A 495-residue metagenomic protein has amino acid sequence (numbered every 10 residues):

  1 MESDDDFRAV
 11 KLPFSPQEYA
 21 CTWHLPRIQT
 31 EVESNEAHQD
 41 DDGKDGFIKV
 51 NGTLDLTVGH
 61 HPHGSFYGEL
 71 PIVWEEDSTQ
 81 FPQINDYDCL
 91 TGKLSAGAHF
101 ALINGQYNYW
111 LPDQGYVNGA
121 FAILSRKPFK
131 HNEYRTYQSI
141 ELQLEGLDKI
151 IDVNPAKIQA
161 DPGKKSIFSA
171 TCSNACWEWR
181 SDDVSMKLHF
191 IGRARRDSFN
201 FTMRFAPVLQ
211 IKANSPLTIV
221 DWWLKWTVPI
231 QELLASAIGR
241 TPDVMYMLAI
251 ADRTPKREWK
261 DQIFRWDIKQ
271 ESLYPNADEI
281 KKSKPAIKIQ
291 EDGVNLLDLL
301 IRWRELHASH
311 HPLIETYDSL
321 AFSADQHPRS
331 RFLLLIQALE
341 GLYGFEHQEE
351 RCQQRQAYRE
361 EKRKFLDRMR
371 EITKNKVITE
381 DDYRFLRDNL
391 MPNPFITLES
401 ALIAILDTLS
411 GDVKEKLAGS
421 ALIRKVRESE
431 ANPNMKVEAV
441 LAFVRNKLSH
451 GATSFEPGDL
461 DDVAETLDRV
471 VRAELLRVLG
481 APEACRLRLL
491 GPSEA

Functional and structural regions predicted by a protein language model:
M1-T241: Long, contiguous, compositionally biased segments that the model treats as domain-scale units
S3-D6, P13, E18, T22 (+8 more regions): Intrinsically disordered, low-complexity N-terminal regions enriched in serine/proline/glycine with scattered basic
K11, K44, K49, K93 (+18 more regions): Context-gated lysine
E18, E69, G105, C172-N174 (+7 more regions): Alpha-helical structural elements
K130, K165-I167, N174-C176, D197-F199 (+8 more regions): Short, flexible coil/linker segments at or flanking structured domains
R193-R195, P216-T218, P255, L273 (+1 more regions): Generic "edge-of-domain/loop-turn" microfeature
D221-L299: Internal, Lys/Arg-enriched amphipathic helical interaction segments that engage polyanionic partners
Y274-A495: Amphipathic, oligomerization/interface secondary-structure segments
